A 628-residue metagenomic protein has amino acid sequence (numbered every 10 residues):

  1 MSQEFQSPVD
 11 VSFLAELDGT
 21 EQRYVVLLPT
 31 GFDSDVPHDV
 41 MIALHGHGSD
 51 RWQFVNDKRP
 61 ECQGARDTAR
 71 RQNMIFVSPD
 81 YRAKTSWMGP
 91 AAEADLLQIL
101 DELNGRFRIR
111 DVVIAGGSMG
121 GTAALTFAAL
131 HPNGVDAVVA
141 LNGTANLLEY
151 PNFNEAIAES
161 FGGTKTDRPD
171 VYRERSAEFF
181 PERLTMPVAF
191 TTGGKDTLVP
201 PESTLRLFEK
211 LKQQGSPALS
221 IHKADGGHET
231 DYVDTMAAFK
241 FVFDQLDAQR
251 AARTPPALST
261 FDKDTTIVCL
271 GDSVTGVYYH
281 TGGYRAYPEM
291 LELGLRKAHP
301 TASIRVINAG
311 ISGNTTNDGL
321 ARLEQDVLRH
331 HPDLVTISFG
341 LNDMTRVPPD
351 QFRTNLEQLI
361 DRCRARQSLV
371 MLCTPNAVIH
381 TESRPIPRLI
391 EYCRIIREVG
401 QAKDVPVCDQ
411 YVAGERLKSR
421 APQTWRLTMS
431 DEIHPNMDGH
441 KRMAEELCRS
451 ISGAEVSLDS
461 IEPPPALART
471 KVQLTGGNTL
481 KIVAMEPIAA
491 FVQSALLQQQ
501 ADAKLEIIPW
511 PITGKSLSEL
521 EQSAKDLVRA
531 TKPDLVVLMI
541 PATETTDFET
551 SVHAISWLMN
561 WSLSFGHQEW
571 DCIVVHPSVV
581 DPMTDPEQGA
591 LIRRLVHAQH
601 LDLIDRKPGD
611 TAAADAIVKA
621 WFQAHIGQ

Functional and structural regions predicted by a protein language model:
M1-H38, A156-E159, D170, F239 (+1 more regions): A domain-start/cap signature at the N-terminus of enzymes
D33-H38, G46-M88, L148, V277-Y278 (+1 more regions): Short substrate-entry loop that stabilizes the transition state in hydrolases
Q53-R59, G143-F180, M186: Mobile cap/lid helix-loop segments that gate and shape the active-site cleft of serine hydrolases
M88, L198-R253, F622-G627: C-terminal catalytic histidine-bearing segment of alpha/beta-hydrolase fold enzymes
I99-R106, F261, G282, E289-R305 (+5 more regions): Alpha-helical cap/lid subdomain in secreted, periplasmic, or secretory-pathway luminal O-acyl-processing enzymes
E102-G105, R110-A156: Primarily recognizes the serine-hydrolase "nucleophile elbow" in alpha/beta-hydrolase and SGNH/GDSL folds
L184, F190-T192, D196: Short beta-strand/loop motif that positions the catalytic acidic residue of the alpha/beta-hydrolase fold
K195-V199, I433: Acidic catalytic loop of the alpha/beta-hydrolase fold
